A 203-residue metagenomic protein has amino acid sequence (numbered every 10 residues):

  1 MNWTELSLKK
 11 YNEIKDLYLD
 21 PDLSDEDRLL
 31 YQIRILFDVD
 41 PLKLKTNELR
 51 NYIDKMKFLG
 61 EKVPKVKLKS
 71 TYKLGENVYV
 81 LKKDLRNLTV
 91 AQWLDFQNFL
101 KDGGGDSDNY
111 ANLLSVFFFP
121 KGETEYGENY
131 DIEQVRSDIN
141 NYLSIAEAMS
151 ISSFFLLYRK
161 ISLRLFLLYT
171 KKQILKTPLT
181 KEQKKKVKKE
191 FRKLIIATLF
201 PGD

Functional and structural regions predicted by a protein language model:
M1-D203: Charged interaction scaffolds used for protein-protein
